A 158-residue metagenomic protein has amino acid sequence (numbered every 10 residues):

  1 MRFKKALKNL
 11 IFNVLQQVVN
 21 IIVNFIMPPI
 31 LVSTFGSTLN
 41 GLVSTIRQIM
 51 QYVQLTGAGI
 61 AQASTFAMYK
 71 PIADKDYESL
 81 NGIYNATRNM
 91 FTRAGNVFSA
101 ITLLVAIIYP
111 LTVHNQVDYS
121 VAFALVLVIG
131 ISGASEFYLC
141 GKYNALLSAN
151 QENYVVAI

Functional and structural regions predicted by a protein language model:
M1-V23, E78-N85, N89, S120-A122: N-terminal membrane topogenesis motif
R2, A6, V19, F91-I158: Hydrophobic transmembrane helix module of multi-pass membrane transport proteins
F3-K4, F35-T38, V53-R93, V113-H114 (+1 more regions): Transmembrane-helix boundary and interhelical linker motifs in polytopic inner-membrane proteins
K5-Y69, S99-I107, S132: Signature of the first transmembrane helix
